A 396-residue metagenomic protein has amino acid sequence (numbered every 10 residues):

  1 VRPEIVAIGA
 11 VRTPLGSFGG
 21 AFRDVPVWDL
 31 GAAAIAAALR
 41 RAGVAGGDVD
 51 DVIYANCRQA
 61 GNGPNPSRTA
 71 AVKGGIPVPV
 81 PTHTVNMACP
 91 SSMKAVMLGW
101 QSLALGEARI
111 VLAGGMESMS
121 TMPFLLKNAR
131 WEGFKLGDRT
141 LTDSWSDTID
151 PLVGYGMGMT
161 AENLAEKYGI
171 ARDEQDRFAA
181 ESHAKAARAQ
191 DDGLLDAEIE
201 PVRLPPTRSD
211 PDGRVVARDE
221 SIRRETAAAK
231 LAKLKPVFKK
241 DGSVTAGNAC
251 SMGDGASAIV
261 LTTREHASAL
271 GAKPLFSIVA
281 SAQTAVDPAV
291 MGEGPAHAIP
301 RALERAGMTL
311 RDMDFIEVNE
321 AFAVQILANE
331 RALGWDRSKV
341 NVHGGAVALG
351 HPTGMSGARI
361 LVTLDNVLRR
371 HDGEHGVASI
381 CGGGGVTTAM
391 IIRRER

Functional and structural regions predicted by a protein language model:
V1-N62, P66-G74, V78-P81, T160-R172 (+4 more regions): Conserved active-site "lid/cap" helical segment
V1-V25, A227-E293, H297, E304 (+4 more regions): Condensing-enzyme catalytic core mediating Claisen C-C bond formation in acyl metabolism
R2, W100, I110-N163: Flexible glycine-/small-residue-enriched beta->alpha junction loops that bind anionic phosphate/pyrophosphate groups
R12-T13, R23-D24, W28, A32 (+4 more regions): N-terminal extracellular/periplasmic Venus flytrap/periplasmic-binding protein-like
Y54, M159-E162, E198, R208 (+1 more regions): Active-site pocket-lining segment
N56-I110, P151-M157, E225-S251, A332-I360 (+2 more regions): Conserved catalytic cysteine-centered active-site region of acyl-thioester-dependent Claisen-condensing enzymes
M87-E117, A165-L194, A258-E265, E330-R331 (+2 more regions): Active-site-proximal alpha-helical scaffold in enzymes
